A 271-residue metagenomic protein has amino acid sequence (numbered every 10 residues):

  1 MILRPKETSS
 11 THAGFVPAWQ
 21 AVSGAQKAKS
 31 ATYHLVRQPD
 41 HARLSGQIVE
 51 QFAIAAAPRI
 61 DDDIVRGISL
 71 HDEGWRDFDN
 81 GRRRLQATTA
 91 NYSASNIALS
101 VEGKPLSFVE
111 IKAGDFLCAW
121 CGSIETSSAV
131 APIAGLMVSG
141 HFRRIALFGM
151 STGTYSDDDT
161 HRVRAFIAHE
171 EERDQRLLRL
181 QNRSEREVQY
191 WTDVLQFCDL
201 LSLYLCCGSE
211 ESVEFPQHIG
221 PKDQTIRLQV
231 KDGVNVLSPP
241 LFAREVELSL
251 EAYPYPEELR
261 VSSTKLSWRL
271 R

Functional and structural regions predicted by a protein language model:
M1-R271: Metal-dependent phosphohydrolase cores
